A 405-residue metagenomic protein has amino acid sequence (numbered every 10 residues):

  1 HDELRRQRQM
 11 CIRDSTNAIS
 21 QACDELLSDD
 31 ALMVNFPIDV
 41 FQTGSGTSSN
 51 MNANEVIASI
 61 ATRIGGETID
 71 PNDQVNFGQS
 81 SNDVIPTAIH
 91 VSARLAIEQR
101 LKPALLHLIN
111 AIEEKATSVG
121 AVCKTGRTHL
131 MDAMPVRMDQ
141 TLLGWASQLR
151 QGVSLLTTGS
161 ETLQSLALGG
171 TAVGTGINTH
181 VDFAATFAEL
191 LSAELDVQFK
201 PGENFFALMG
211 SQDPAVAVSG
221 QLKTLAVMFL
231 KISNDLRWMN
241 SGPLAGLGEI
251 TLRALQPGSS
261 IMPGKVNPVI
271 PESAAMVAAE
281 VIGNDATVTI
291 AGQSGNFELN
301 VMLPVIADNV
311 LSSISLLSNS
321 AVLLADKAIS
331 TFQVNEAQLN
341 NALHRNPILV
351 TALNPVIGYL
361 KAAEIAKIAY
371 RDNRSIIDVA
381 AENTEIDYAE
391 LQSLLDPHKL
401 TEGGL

Functional and structural regions predicted by a protein language model:
H1-I12: Single conserved hydrophobic/aromatic residue that forms the stacking wall/gate of nucleotide- or nucleobase-binding
R13-A18: Alpha/propeptide regions of enzymes that mature by internal proteolysis
A22-E25: Internal maturation/activation junctions in enzymes
L27-S45, K124, T157-G170, Q392-L395: Extended amphipathic alpha-helical scaffolds
S48-S81, I85, P103-E113, M134-V288: Internal glycine-rich alpha/beta core junctions
D70-S81, I85-A93, I97, L101-A116 (+5 more regions): Mobile "lid/hinge" segments at catalytic clefts and subdomain interfaces of large enzymes
A116-P135: Acidic interhelical loop/turn segments
E203, A207-S211, A215, N234 (+1 more regions): Catalytic-core signal marking the mid-to-C-terminal active-site face
